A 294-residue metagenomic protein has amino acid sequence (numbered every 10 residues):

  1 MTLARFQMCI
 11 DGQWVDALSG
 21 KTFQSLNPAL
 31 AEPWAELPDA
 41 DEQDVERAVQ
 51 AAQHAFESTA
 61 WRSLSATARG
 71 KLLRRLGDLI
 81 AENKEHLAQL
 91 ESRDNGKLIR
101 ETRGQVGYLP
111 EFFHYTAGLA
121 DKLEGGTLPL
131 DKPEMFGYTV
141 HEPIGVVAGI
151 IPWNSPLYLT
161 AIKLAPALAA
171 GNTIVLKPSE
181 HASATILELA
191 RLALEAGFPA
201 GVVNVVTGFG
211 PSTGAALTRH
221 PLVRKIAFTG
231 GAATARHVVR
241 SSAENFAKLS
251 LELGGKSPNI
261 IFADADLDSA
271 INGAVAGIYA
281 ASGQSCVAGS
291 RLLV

Functional and structural regions predicted by a protein language model:
M1-L37, K71, R75, G125-A148: Terminal low-complexity tails and localization/encapsulation signals of metabolic enzymes
A31, R69, E91, F113 (+4 more regions): Residue-level signal for inorganic ion chemistry
E32-L123: Glycine-rich loop-to-alpha-helix module at the N-terminal edge of alpha/beta enzyme cores
G126-A200, R224: Conserved small-residue-rich beta-alpha loop and adjacent elements that most often cradle the phosphate/pyrophosphate
F136-G137, V205-R224: A structured beta-alpha segment of the ubiquitous adenosine-cofactor-binding alpha/beta core
L164-A165, G214, S290: Generic hydrophobic/aromatic pocket-lining and core-packing "Φ" positions
N172, K177-S179, T207, T229 (+1 more regions): Short beta->alpha connector loops at strand-helix junctions that form conserved, small/polar/Pro-enriched
K225, A233-V294: ALDH superfamily catalytic-core signature
